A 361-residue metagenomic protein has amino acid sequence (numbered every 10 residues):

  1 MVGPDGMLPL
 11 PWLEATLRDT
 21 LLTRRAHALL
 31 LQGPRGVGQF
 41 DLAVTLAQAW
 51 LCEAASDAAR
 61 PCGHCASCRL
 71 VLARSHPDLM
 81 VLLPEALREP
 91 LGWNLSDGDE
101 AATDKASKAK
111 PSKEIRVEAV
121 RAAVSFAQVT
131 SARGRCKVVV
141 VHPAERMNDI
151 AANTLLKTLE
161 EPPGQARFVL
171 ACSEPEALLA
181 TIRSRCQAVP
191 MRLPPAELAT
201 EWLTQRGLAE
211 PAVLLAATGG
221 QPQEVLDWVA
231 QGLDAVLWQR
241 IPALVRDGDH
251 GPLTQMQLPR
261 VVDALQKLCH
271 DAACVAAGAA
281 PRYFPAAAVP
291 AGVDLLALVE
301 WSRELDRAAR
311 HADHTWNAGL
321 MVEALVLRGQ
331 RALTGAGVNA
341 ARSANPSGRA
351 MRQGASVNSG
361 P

Functional and structural regions predicted by a protein language model:
M1-C52, A59, G164-R167, C172-P361: Charged, glycine-rich active-site and insertion segments that engage polyanionic ligands
M1-I150: Clamp-loader machinery-focused feature within the broader ASCE/P-loop NTPase space
S125, K157, S184: Conserved adenine-binding aromatic site and its adjacent loop/helix in ATP-hydrolyzing domains
Q128, N153-R167: Conserved catalytic/switch belt of AAA+ P-loop NTPases
R133-V138, P163-V169: Loop/turn-to-beta-strand initiation segments
R146-M147, E161, A177: Residues immediately C-terminal
D149-A152, T334: Short N-terminal helix/helix-N-cap motif within the alpha/beta-hydrolase-1
